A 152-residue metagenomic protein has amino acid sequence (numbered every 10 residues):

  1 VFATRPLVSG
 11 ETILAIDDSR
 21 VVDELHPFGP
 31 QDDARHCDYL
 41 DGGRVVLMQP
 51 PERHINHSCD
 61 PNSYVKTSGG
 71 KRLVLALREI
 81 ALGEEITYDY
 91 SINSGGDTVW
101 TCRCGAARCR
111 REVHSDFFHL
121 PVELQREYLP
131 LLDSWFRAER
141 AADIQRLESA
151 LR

Functional and structural regions predicted by a protein language model:
V1-K66: Catalytic cores of histone-lysine modification enzymes
C59-R152: C-terminal SET catalytic tail plus cysteine-rich post-SET Zn-binding segment of SAM-dependent SET-domain
